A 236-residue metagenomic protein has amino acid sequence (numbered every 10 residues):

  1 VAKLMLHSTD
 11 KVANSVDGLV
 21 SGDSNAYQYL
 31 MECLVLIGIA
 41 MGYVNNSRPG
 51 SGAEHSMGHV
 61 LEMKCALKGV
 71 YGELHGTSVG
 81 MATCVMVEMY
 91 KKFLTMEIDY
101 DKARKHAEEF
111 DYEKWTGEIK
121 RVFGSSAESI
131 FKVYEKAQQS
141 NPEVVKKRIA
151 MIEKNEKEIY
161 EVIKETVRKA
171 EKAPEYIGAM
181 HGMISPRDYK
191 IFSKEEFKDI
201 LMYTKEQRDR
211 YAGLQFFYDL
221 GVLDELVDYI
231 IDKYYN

Functional and structural regions predicted by a protein language model:
V1-S51: Carboxylate- and glycine-rich phosphate/diphosphate-binding segment that chelates Mg2+/Mn2+
T9-N14, L34-A40, M57-A66, E128-K132 (+2 more regions): Short acidic (Asp/Glu) and glycine-rich catalytic loops that position anionic groups and cofactors
V16-L19, I37, L61-K64, M86-F93 (+3 more regions): Generic structural signal for hydrophobic core residues of well-folded globular domains
L19-L30, R48-S51, K68-T77, L94-A103 (+1 more regions): Flexible, glycine/charged-enriched surface loops at secondary-structure junctions
Y27-M41, T83, I177, I200-K205: Short alpha-helical scaffolding segments that buttress acidic/His motifs in well-ordered protein cores
V35-K92: Acidic catalytic cores of enzymes that act on phosphate-bearing nucleotides/polynucleotides
M96-N236: C-terminal charged capping/lid subdomain of soluble metabolic enzymes
